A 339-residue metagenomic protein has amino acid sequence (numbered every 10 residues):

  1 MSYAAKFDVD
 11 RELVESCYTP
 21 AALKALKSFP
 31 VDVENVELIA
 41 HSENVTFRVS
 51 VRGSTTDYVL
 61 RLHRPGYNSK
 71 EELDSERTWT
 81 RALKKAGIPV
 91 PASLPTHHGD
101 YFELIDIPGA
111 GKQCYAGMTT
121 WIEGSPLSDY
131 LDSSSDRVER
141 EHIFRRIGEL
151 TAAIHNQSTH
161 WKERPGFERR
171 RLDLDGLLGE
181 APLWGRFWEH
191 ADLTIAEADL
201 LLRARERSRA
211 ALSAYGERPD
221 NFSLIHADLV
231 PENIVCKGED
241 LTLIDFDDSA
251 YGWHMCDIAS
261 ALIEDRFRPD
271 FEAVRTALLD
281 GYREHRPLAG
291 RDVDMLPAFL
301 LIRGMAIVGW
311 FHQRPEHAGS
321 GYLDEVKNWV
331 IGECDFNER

Functional and structural regions predicted by a protein language model:
M1-V33: Juxta-kinase regulatory segment immediately upstream of eukaryotic protein kinase catalytic domains
S2-D8, I307-R339: ATP/Mg2+ or Mg2+-diphosphate-binding catalytic cores that bind nucleotide phosphates or diphosphates via glycine-rich
E37-A40: Protein kinase glycine-rich loop
S42-L60, S93, I154, R209-M255: Active-site acidic catalytic loop and adjacent metal/ATP-binding pocket of ATP-dependent phosphoryl transfer enzymes
V51-K162: ATP-binding pocket architecture of kinase catalytic cores
P65, G99, M118-S134, P182-D192 (+1 more regions): A glycine-centered beta->alpha junction motif in the catalytic cores of kinase/phosphotransferase enzymes
S134-A196: A cross-family kinase active-site recognition segment
H254-P287, R303-A318: Active-site activation/catalytic loop segments of kinase-like enzymes and analogous catalytic loops in related
